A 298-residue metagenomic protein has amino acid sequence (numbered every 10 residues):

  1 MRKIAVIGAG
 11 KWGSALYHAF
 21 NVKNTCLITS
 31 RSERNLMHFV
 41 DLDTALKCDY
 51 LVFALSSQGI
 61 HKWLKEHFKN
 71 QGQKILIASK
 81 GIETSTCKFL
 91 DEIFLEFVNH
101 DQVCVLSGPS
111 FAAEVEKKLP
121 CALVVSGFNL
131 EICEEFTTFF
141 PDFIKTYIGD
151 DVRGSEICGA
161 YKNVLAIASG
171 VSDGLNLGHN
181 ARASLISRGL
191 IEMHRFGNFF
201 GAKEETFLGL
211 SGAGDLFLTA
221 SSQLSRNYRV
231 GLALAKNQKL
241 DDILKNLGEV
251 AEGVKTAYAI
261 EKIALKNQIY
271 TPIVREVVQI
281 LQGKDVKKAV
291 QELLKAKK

Functional and structural regions predicted by a protein language model:
M1-L42, L46-Y50: NAD(P)+-binding Rossmann beta1-loop-alpha1 motif at the extreme N-terminus of oxidoreductases
A9, A54-S56, S221: Glycine-rich, N-terminal phosphate-binding loop of Rossmann-like dinucleotide-binding domains
G13-Y17, V40-L119, F136: Rossmann-like NAD(P)(H) cofactor-binding subdomain of soluble oxidoreductases
C48, G59, E66, I93-Q102 (+1 more regions): Internal alpha-helical scaffold of NAD(P)-dependent oxidoreductase catalytic cores
I60, C87-D91, C133, V164 (+4 more regions): A general structural signal for well-ordered alpha-helical segments in protein cores
I77, Q102-S107, T146-D150, L208-G209 (+1 more regions): General beta-strand structural signal in soluble alpha/beta enzymes
I82, S107-F111, N129, D150-R153 (+3 more regions): Glycine-rich beta-alpha junction loops
S169, N198-L208, G212, L216-K298: NAD(P)-dependent Rossmann-like dehydrogenase/reductase catalytic/cofactor-binding core
